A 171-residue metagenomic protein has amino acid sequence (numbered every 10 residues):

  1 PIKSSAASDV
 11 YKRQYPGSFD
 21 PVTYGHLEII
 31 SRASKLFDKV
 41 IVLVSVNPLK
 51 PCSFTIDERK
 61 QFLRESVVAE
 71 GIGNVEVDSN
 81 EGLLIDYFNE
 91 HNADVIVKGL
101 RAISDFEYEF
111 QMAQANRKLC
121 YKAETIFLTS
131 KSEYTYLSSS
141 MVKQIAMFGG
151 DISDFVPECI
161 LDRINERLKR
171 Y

Functional and structural regions predicted by a protein language model:
P1-Y11: Single conserved hydrophobic/aromatic residue that forms the stacking wall/gate of nucleotide- or nucleobase-binding
K12, D38-I41, E124: Residues at the starts of beta-strands that form the adenosine-phosphate
R13-G25: Short, glycine-rich nucleotide/cofactor-binding loops
Y15, V42-V44, F127: Structural beta-sheet core signal
S18, S45-N47, S130: Cofactor-binding loop segments of dinucleotide-utilizing enzymes, especially the Rossmann-like FAD- and NAD(P)+-binding
T23, L63, G149: Residue-level signal for inorganic ion chemistry
L27-L84: Short, surface-exposed acidic-centric catalytic microdomains
K60, S79-Y171: Classical nucleotidyltransferase
